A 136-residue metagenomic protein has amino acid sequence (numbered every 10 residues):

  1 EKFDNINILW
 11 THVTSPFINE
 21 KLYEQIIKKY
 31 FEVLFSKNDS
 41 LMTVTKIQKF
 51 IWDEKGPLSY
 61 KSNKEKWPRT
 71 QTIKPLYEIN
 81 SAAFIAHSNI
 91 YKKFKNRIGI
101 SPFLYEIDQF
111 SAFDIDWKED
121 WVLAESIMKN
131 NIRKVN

Functional and structural regions predicted by a protein language model:
D4-N7, V13-D108: Conserved core of the sugar-phosphate nucleotidyltransferase
Y105-E106, S111-N136: Hydrophobic helical membrane-anchoring modules
